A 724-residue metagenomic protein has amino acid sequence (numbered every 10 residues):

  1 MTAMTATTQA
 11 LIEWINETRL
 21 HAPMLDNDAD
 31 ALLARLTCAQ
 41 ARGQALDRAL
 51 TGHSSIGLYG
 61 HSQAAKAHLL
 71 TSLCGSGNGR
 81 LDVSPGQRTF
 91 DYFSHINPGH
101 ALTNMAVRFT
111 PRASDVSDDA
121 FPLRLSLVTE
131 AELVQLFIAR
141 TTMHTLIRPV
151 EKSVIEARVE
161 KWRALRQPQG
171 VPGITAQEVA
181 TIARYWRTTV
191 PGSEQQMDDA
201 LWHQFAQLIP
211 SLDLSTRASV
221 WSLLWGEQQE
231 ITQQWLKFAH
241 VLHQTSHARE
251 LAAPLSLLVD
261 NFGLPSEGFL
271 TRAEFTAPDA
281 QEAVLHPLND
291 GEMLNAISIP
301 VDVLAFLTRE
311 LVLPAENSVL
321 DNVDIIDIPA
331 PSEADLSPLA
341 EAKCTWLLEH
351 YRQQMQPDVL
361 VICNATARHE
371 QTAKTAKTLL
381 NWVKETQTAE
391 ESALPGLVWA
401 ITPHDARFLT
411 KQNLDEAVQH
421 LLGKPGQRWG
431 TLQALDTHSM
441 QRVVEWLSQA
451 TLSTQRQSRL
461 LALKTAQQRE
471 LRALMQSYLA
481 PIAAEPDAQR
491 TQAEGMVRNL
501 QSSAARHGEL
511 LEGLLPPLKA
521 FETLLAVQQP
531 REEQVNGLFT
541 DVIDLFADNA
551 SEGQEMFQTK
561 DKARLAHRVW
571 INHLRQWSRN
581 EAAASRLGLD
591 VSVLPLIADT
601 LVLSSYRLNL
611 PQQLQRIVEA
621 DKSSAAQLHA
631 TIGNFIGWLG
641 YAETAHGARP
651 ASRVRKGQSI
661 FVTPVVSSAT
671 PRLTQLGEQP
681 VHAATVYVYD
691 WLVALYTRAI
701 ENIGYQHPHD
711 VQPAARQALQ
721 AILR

Functional and structural regions predicted by a protein language model:
M1-V107, P111-I362, T366-Q371, K377-T378 (+2 more regions): Non-catalytic alpha-helical scaffolds
N381-K384: Short acidic, glycine/proline-enriched helix-loop-strand junctions
